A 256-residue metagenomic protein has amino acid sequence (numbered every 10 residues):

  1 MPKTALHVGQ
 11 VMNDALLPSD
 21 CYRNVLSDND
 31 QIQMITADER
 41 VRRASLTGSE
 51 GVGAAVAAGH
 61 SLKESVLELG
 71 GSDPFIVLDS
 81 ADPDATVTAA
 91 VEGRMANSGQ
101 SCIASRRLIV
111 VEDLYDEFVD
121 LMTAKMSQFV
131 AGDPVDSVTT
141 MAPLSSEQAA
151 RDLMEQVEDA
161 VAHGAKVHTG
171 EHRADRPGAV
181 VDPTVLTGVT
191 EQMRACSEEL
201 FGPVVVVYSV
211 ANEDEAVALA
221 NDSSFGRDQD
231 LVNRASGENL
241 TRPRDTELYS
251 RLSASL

Functional and structural regions predicted by a protein language model:
M1-A85, V210, A235: Rossmann-like NAD(P) dinucleotide-binding subdomain of oxidoreductase/dehydrogenase enzymes
A5-V8, I35, V56, F118 (+3 more regions): Hydrophobic packing residues within well-ordered alpha-helices of enzyme cores
Q10, D30, A124, E155 (+3 more regions): Generic recognition of well-ordered alpha-helical segments within structured catalytic/regulatory domains
A15-L17, I35-D38, A58-G59, V66-L69 (+5 more regions): Solvent-exposed alpha-helices and their adjacent loops that cap or buttress functional pockets in soluble metabolic
L17, V41, I76, V130 (+2 more regions): Conserved C-terminal structural/oligomerization subdomain of aldehyde/semialdehyde dehydrogenase
Y22, A165, V204-V205: Short, conserved active-site loop motifs that form the nucleotide-linked donor/cofactor pocket
V25, T47-G48, L67-L69, V167-R176 (+2 more regions): Beta-strand->loop->alpha-helix junctions that form or flank phosphate-binding loops in nucleotide-handling enzymes
G51-T190, E213-D214, L219: ALDH superfamily catalytic-core signature
